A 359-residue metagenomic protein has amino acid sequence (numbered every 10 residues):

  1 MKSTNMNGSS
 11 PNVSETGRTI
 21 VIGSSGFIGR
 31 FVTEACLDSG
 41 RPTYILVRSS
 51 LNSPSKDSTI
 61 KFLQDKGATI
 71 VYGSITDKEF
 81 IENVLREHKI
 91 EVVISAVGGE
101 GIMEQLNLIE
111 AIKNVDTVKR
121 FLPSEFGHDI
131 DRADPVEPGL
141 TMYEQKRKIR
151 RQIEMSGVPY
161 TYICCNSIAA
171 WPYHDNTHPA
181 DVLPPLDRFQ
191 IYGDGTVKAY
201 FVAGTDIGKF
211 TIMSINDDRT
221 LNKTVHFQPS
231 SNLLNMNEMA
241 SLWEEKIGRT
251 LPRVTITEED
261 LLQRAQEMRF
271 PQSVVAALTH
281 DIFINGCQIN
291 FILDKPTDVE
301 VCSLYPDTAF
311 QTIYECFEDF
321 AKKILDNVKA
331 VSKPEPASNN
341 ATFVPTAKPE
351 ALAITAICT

Functional and structural regions predicted by a protein language model:
K2-K61, K66, T76-R86, G99-E100 (+7 more regions): Oxidoreductase cofactor-interface core, primarily capturing Rossmann-like NAD(P)-dependent enzymes
K2-T4, D298-T359: Amphipathic terminal alpha-helices
G73: Cofactor-binding loops of NAD(P)H-dependent oxidoreductases, dominated by short-chain dehydrogenase/reductases
L85-A96, L122: N-terminal Rossmann-like NAD(P) cofactor-binding module of classical short-chain dehydrogenase/reductase
M103-D116: Rossmann-fold NAD(P) dinucleotide-binding segment
K119-E125: Short beta-strand elements of ligand-binding domains
K295: Conserved phosphate-binding/catalytic loop of the ribokinase/pfkB sugar-kinase fold
